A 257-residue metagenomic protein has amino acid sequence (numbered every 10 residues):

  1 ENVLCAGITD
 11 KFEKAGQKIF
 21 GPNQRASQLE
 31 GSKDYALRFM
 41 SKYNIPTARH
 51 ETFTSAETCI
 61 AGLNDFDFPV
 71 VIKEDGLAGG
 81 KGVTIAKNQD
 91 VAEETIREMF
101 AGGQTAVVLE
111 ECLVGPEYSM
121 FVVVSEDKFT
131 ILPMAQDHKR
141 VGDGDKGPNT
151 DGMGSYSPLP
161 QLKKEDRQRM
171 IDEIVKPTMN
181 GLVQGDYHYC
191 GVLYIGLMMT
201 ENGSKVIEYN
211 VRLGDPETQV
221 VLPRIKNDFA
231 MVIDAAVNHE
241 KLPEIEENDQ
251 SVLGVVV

Functional and structural regions predicted by a protein language model:
E1-G31, N44-T54: A short, GP-enriched loop/loop-strand-helix hinge that lies immediately N-terminal to, or at the N-terminal rim
A26-F39, Q89-V91: Rossmann-fold NAD(P)-binding glycine/threonine-rich loop
P46-A48, P69-V71, I85-S119, V175-G185: Conserved ATP-binding module of the ATP-grasp superfamily
F53, V83-N88, V122-S125, L132-P133 (+2 more regions): Short beta-strand-to-turn element immediately C-terminal to the catalytic PLP-Schiff-base lysine in fold type I
R97-G144, H188, V192-K205, E240 (+1 more regions): Phosphate-binding site of ATP-dependent enzymes
V122, F129-I174, N210-I225: ATP-dependent carboxylate/phosphate-activation module, predominantly the ATP-grasp catalytic core and closely related
I171-L193, N210-V257: Active-site "cap" helix and flanking loop/linker of ATP-utilizing ligase/carboxylase catalytic domains
